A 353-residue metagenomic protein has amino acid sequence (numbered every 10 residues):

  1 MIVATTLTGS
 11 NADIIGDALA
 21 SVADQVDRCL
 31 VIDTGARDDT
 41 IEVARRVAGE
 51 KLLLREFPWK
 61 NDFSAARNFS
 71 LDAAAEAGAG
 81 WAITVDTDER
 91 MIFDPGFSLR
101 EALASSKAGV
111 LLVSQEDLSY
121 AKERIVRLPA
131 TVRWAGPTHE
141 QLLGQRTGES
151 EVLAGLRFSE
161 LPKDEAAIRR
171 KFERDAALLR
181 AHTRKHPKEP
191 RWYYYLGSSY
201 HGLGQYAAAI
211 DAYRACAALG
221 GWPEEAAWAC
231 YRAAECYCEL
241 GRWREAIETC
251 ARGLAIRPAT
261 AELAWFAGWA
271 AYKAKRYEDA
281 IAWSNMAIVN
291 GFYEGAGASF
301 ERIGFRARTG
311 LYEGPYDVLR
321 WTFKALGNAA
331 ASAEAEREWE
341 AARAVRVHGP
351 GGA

Functional and structural regions predicted by a protein language model:
M1, S64-D72, M91-G204, A208-D211: Catalytic-site signature of metal-activated, phosphate-bearing donor transferases, centered on the GT-A/GT-A-like
T5-R28: Short, well-formed alpha-helical segments that are part of the catalytic scaffolds of diverse glycosyltransferases
T6, D27-A36, R55-E56: Short beta-strand/loop segment that forms part of the nucleotide-sugar
S21, D33-V43, W59, D86-E89: A conserved acidic beta->alpha catalytic loop
R45-F69, A73: Conserved donor nucleotide-binding strand/loop of the catalytic core
D72, G78-I92: Short beta-strand-to-loop acidic/aromatic patch adjacent to the donor-nucleotide binding site
